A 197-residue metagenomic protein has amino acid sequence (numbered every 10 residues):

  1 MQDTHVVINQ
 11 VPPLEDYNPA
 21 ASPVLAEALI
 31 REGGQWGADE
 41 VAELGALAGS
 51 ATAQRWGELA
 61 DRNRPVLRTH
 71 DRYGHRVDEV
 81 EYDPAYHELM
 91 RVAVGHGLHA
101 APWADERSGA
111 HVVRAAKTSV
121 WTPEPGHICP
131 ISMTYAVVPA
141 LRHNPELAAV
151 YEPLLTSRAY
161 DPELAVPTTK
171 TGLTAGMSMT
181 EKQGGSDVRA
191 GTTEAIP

Functional and structural regions predicted by a protein language model:
M1-R107: Extended, charge-enriched "interface" segments that sit outside catalytic cores
Y82-P197: Glycine-rich flavin
